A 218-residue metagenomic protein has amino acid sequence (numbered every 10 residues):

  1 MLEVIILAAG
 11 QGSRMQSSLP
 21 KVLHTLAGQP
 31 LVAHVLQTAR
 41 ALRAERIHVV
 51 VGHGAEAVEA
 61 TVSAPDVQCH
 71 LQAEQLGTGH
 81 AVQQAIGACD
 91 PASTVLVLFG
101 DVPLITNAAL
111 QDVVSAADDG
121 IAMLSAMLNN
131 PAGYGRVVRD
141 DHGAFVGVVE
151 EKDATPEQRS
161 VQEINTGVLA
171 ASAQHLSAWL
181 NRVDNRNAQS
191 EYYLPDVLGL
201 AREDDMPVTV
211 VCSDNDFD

Functional and structural regions predicted by a protein language model:
M1-S17: N-terminal nucleotide-binding beta1-loop-alpha1 segment
V4-I6, H48-V49, L96-V97, M123-L124 (+1 more regions): Structural beta-sheet core signal
L19-T25, V183-R186: Short glycine-enriched, charge-decorated loop/helix-capping segments at active-site entrances that position
T25, L104, A170: Short aromatic/basic micro-patch
Q29-D112: Conserved N-terminal catalytic core of the sugar/cofactor nucleotidyltransferase
A108-A132: Conserved donor-nucleotide/metal-binding helix-loop-beta segment in metal-dependent transferases, i.e., the alpha-helix
L128, Y134-G147: Acceptor/aglycone-binding surface of glycosyltransferases and processive sugar-polymer synthases
F145-D218: Catalytic-core segments of class I nucleotidyltransferases/pyrophosphorylases that form NMP-activated intermediates
